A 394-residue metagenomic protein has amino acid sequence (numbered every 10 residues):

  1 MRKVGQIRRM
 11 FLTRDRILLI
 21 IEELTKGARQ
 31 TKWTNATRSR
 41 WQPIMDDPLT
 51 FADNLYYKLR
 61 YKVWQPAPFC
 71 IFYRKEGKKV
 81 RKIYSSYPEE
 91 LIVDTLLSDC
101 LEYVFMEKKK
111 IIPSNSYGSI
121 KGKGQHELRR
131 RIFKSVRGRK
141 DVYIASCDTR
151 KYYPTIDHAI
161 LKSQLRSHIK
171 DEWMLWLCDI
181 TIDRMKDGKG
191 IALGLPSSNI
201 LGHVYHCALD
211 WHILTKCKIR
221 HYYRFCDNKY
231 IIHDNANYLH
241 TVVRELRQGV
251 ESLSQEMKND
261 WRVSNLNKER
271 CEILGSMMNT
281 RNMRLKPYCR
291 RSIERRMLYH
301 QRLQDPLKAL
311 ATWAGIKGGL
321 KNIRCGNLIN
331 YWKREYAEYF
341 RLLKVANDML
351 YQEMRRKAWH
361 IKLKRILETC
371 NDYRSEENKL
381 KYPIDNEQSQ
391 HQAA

Functional and structural regions predicted by a protein language model:
M1-K58, Y373-A394: Non-catalytic, polymerase-adjacent accessory regions of viral genome-replication enzymes
K3-G5, S98-D157: Active-site-proximal segment of RNA-dependent polymerases
N35-T37, A67-Y73, K109-N115, I144-C147 (+2 more regions): Short coil/turn segments at secondary-structure boundaries
F51, L55-K62, V242-S254: Inter-domain linker/hinge segments that demarcate the starts of reverse transcriptase and RNase H-type modules
L55-K79, D171, L175-M185: Reverse-transcriptase-like RNA-dependent polymerase core
K79-I112, D187-T215: Conserved pre-motif C helix in the palm subdomain of viral-like polymerases
R131-C226, Y230-E245, G249, S264-K268 (+5 more regions): Conserved polymerase palm-domain catalytic core
L253-N322: A conserved non-catalytic segment of reverse transcriptases and RNA-directed RNA polymerases corresponding to the late
